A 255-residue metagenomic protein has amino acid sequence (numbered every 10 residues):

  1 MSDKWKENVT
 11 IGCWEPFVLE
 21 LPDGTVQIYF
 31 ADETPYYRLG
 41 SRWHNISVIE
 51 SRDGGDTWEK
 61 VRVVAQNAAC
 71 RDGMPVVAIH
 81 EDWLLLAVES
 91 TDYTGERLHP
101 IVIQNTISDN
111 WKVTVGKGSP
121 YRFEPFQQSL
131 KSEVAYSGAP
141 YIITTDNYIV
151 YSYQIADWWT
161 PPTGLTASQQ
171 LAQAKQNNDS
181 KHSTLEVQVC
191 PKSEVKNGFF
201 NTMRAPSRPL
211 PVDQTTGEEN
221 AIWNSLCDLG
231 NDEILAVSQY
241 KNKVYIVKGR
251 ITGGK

Functional and structural regions predicted by a protein language model:
M1-K255: Asp-box/BNR beta-propeller blade signature and adjacent active/binding-site loops in extracellular glycan-interacting
